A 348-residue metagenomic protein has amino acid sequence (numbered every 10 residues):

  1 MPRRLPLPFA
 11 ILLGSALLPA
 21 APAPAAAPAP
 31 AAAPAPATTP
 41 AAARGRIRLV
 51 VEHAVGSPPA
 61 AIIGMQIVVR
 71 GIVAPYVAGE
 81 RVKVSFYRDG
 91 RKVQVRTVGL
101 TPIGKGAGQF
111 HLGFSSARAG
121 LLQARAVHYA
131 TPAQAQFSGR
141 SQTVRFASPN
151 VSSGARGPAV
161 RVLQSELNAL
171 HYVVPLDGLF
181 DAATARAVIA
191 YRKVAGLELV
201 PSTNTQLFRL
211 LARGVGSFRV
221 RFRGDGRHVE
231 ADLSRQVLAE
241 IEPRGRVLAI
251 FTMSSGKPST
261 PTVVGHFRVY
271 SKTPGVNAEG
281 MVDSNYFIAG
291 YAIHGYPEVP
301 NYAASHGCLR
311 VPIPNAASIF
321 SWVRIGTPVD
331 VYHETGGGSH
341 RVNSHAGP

Functional and structural regions predicted by a protein language model:
M1-A32: Secretory targeting and sorting signals
P34-I62: Short, compositionally biased P/S/T/A/G/V-rich stretches that sit at domain boundaries
M65-P75: Aromatic/hydrophobic beta-strand junction motif of beta-rich domains
R81, V162, A169, F218-G224 (+2 more regions): Exported/periplasmic cell-wall-interacting domains
V84-R88: Conserved aromatic beta-strand anchor motif in extracellular beta-sandwich/beta-rich domains
V93-K105: Solvent-exposed serine/threonine-rich low-complexity stretches and specific carbohydrate-binding patches
R118-F137, A289: Enriched for extracellular/lumenal, surface-exposed ectodomains of secreted and cell-surface proteins
V151-R161, S165-L211: Short acidic, glycine/serine/threonine-rich helix-capping segments at coil-helix boundaries
